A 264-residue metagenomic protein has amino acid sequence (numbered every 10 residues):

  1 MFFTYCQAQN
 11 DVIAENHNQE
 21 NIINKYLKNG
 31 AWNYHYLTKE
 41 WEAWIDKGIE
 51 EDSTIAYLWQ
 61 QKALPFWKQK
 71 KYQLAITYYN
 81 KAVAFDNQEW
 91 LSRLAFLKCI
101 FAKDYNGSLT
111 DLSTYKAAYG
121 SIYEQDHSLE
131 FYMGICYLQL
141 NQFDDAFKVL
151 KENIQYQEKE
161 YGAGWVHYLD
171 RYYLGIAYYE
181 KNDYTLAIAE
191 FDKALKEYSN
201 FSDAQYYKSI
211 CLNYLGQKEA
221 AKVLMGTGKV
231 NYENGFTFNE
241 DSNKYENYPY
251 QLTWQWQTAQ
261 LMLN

Functional and structural regions predicted by a protein language model:
A8-Q61, Q69, T77, Q257 (+1 more regions): N-terminal leader/linker segments that initiate helical-solenoid repeat arrays
D11-I13, H17-Q19, W165, Y214 (+1 more regions): Terminal, low-structured helical/coil segments at or just beyond the last alpha-helical repeat
V12-E15, D46-D52, N80-F85, K116-D126 (+2 more regions): Flexible helix-coil transition and linker loops at the boundaries of alpha-helical arrays
H35, Q69, F101-A102, L140 (+2 more regions): Structural motif corresponding to the intra-repeat A-B loop/turn of tetratricopeptide repeats
L58, W90-S92, Q125, L129 (+4 more regions): TPR alpha-solenoid repeat register
F96-F101, F131-K193: Alpha-helical adaptor scaffolds
